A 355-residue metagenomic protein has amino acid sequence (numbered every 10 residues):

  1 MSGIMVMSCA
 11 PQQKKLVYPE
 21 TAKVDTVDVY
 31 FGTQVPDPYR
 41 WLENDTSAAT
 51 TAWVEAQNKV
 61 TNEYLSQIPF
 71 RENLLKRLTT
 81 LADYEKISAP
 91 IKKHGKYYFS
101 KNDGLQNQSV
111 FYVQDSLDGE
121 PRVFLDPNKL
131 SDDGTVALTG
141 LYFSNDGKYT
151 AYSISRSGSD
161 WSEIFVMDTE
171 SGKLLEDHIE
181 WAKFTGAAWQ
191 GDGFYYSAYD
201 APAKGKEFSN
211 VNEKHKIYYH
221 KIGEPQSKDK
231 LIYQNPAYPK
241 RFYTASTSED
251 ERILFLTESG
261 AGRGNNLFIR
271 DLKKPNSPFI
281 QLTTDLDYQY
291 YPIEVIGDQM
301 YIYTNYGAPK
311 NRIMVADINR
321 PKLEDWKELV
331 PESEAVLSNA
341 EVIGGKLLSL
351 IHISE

Functional and structural regions predicted by a protein language model:
M7-S8: C-terminal motif of bacterial Sec signal peptides marking the signal peptidase cleavage site
Q13-P19, Y30, R40-D45, N62-E85 (+6 more regions): Multi-bladed beta-propeller domains
Y84-S100, D132-S153, E180-S197, A237-T257 (+2 more regions): Conserved beta-propeller blade repeats
Q108, W161, K214, G264-N266 (+1 more regions): A detector of repeated loop/turn-to-beta-strand junctions in beta-rich toroidal repeat architectures
S155, A198-E213: Short, conserved, GDST-rich strand-edge loop motifs in beta-rich repeat architectures
A188-D192, K216, H220-I222: Hydrophobic, small-residue-rich alpha-helical packing segments that form membrane-like cores
I351-E355: Conserved small/polar residues in nucleotide/adenosyl-binding loops
